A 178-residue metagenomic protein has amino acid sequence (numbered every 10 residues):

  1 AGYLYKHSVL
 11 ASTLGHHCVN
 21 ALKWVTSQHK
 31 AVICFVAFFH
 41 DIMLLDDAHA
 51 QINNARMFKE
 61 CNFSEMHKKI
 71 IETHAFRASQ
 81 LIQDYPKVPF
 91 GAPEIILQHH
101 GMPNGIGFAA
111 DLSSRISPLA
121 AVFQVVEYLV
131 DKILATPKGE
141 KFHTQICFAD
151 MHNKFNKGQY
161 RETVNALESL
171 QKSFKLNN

Functional and structural regions predicted by a protein language model:
A1-K69, Q83-D84: Acidic/His-rich, divalent-metal-binding segments that scaffold phosphate/diphosphate chemistry
L10, L44, R77-A78, V130: Hydrophobic side chains within alpha-helical segments
A21-W24, A109, D131, A135-K138 (+1 more regions): General structural signal for alpha-helix termini and helix-helix connectors
I33-A37, K68-E72, F76-Q124, G139 (+1 more regions): Histidine/acidic-rich helix-loop-helix segments that form or flank divalent-metal centers in metalloenzyme catalytic
L44-N53, A135-F142, K154-Y160: Regulatory and interdomain segments flanking nucleotide-handling catalytic cores in signaling/defense enzymes
A121-L134: Conserved beta-strand-loop-short alpha-helix elements that form and flank the Mn2+/Mg2+-coordinating active site
T144-I146: ATP/Mg2+ or Mg2+-diphosphate-binding catalytic cores that bind nucleotide phosphates or diphosphates via glycine-rich
